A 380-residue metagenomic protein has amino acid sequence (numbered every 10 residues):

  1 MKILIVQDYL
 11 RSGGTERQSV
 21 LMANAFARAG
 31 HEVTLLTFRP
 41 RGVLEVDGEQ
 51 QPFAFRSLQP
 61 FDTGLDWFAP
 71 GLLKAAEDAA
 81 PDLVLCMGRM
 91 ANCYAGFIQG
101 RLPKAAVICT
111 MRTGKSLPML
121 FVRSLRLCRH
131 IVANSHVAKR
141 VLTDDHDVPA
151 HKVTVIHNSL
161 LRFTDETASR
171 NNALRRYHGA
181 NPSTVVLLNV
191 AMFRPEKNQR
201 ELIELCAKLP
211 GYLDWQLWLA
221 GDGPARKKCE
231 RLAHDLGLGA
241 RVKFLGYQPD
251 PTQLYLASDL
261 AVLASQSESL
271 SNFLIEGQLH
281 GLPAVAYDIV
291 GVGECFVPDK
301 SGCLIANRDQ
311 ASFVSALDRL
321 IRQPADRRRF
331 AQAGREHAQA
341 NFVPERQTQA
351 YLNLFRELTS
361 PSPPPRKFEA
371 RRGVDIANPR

Functional and structural regions predicted by a protein language model:
E16-N24, V185, N189-K208, P224-E230 (+2 more regions): A conserved mid-protein helix/loop that constitutes part of the nucleotide-sugar donor-binding site
H31-E32, N181-T184, Q199-K243, R322-A325 (+1 more regions): A conserved nucleotide-sugar
C86-N92, M111: Short His-centered aromatic/hydrophobic patch
R101-H136, R140: A conserved, positively charged/aromatic
D165-A180, D326, R366: A short helix/loop element that forms part of the nucleotide-sugar donor recognition site in Leloir-type
Y247, Q266: Aromatic "clamp/platform" in nucleotide-sugar-dependent glycosyltransferases that forms part of the donor/acceptor
P283-A286: Short hydrophobic beta-strand element within catalytic cores of glycosyltransferases and related nucleotide-activated
P298-D299, C303-Q310, R319-P324: Conserved acidic donor-binding segment of nucleotide-sugar-dependent glycosyltransferases
